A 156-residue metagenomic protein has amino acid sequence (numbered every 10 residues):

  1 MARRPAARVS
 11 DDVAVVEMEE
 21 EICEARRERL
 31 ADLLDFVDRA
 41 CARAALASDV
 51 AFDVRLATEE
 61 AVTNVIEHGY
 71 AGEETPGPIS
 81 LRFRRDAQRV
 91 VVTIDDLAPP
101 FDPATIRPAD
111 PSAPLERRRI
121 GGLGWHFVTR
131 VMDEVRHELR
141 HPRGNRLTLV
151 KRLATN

Functional and structural regions predicted by a protein language model:
V16-S48: Helix-loop-beta hinge of the Bergerat
V37-E59, T63, R117-R119: Conserved short strand/loop->alpha-helix "switch" segment adjacent to the catalytic nucleotide/phosphoryl-transfer site
V65-Y70: Short helix-loop "hinge" at the ATP-lid/N-box region of the Bergerat-fold HATPase_c
T75-R84: A conserved short beta-strand within the histidine kinase catalytic ATPase domain
R89, P100, H141-T148, A154-T155: Glycine-rich nucleotide-binding loop
V90-I120: Glycine-rich/acidic phosphate-handling loop/turn and adjacent ATP-lid/helix of nucleotide-binding kinase/ATPase domains
R117-M132: Glycine-rich phosphate-binding loop
D133-L139: Glycine-rich ATP-binding loops of the HATPase_c
